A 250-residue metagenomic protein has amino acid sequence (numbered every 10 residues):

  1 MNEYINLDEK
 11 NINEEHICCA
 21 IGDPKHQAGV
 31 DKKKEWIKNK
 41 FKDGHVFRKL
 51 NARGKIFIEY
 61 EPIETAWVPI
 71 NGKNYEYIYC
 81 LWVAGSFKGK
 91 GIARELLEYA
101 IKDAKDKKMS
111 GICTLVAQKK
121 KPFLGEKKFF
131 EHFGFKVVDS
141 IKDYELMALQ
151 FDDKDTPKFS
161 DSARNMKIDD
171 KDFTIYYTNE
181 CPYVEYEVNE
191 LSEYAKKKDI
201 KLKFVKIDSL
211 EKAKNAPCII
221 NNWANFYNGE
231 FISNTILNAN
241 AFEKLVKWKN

Functional and structural regions predicted by a protein language model:
M1-N51, D161-S162, C181-Y183, E187-E190 (+1 more regions): Short amphipathic alpha-helix that is part of the acyltransferase structural core
K42-E59, N225-E230: Conserved beta-hairpin
K49, R53-T65, Y77, W82: Conserved beta-strand in the GNAT
V83, G89-A104: Conserved acetyl-CoA-binding loop-helix of GNAT-fold acetyltransferases
A104-K120: Conserved GNAT acetyl-CoA-binding A-motif
L115, E131-A148, I232: Conserved catalytic-core motifs of GNAT/GCN5-like acyltransferases
K142-N165: C-terminal "cap" of GNAT-fold acetyltransferases
N228-N250: Non-catalytic, surface beta->alpha helical segment in thiol-disulfide oxidoreductase systems
